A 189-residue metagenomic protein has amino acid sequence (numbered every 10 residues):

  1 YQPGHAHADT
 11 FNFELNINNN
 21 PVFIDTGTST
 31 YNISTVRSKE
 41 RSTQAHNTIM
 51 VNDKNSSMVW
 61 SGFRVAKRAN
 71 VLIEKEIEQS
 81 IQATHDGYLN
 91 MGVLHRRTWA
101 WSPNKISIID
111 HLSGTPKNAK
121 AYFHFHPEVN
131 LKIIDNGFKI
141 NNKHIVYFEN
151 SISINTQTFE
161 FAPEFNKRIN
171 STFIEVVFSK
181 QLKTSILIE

Functional and structural regions predicted by a protein language model:
Y1-F23, Q82: Carbohydrate-active enzyme catalytic cores, enriched for enzymes that act on polyanionic acidic polysaccharides
T28-E189: CBM-like, beta-strand-rich accessory domains located in the C-terminal region of large, secreted polysaccharide-active
